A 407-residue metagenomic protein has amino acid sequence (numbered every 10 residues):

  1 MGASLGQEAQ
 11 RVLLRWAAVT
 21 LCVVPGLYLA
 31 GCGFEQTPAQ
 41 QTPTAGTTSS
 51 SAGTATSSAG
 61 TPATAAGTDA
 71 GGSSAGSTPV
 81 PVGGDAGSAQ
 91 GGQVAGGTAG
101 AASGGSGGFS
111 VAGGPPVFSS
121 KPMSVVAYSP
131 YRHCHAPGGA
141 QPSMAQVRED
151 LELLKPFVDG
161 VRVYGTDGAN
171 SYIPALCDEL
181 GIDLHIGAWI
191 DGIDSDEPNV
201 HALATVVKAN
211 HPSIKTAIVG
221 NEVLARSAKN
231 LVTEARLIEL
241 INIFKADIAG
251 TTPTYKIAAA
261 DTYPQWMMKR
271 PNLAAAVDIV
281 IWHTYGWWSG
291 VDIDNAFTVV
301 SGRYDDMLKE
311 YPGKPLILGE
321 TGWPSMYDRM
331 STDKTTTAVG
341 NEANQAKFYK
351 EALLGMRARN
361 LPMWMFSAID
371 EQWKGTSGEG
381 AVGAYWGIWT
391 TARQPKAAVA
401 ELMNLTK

Functional and structural regions predicted by a protein language model:
G31-G113: Ser/Thr-rich, Pro/Gly/Ala-heavy low-complexity intrinsically disordered linkers and tails of secreted extracellular
M123-V200: N-terminal carbohydrate-binding/catalytic regions of secreted carbohydrate-active enzymes
Y131-G139, K334-V339, G355-K407: Aromatic-rich peripheral "rim/lid" segments of glycoside hydrolase catalytic domains that contact and position glycan
V161, A217, V280, L318-E320 (+1 more regions): Conserved, mostly hydrophobic/aromatic
I186, K215, N221, D261-V300 (+1 more regions): Aromatic- and acid-rich polysaccharide-binding/catalytic face of secreted or lumenal carbohydrate-active enzymes
V206-E234, A259-D261, M268: Active-site groove signature of glycoside hydrolases
A249-M267, K314-G322, P362-E371: Aromatic-lined carbohydrate-recognition surfaces of secreted/lumenal glycan-active proteins
Y285-W288, P312-Q345, A368-K374: Active-site clefts of carbohydrate-active enzymes
